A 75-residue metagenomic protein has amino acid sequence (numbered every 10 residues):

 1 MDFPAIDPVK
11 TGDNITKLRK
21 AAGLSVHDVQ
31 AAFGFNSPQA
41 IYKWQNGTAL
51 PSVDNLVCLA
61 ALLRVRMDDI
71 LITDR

Functional and structural regions predicted by a protein language model:
M1-A21: A short, Lys/Arg-rich alpha-helix, primarily the initiator
M1-A5, A61, L71-R75: Short, charged recognition helix plus adjacent turn of helix-turn-helix-like nucleic-acid-binding domains
D13, G23-L24, N36, P51-D54: Residue-level signal for the short linker/turn that defines the boundary of a DNA-recognition helix
T16, H27, V57: Residues within the helices of the helix-turn-helix
R19, Q30, A60: The alpha-helix within a helix-turn-helix
G23-K43: Short alpha-helical DNA-recognition segment
W44-Q45, N55, D74: DNA major-groove recognition helix of helix-turn-helix
D54-D69: DNA major-groove recognition helix of helix-turn-helix/homeodomain DNA-binding modules
